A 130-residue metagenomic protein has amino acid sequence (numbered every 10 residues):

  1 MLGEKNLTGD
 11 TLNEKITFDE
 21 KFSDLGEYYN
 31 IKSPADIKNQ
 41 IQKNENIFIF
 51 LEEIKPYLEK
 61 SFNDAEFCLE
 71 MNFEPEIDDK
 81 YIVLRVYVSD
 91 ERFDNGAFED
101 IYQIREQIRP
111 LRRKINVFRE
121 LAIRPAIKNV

Functional and structural regions predicted by a protein language model:
M1-N30: Terminal low-complexity, intrinsically disordered regions
Y28-N30, E59-V83: Short edge beta-strands and adjacent turn/loop segments
I31-S61: Negatively charged, low-complexity tracts enriched in Asp/Glu with abundant Ser/Thr
K32-Q40, P75-R92: Short glycine-rich, basic-tinged beta-strand/loop micro-motifs
F50, F67-P75, L121-I127: Generic structural motif
P56-C68, L111-F118: Short secondary-structure junctions
D94-F118: Short, non-transmembrane amphipathic alpha-helical segments
R112-V130: A short amphipathic beta-strand at an alpha->beta junction
